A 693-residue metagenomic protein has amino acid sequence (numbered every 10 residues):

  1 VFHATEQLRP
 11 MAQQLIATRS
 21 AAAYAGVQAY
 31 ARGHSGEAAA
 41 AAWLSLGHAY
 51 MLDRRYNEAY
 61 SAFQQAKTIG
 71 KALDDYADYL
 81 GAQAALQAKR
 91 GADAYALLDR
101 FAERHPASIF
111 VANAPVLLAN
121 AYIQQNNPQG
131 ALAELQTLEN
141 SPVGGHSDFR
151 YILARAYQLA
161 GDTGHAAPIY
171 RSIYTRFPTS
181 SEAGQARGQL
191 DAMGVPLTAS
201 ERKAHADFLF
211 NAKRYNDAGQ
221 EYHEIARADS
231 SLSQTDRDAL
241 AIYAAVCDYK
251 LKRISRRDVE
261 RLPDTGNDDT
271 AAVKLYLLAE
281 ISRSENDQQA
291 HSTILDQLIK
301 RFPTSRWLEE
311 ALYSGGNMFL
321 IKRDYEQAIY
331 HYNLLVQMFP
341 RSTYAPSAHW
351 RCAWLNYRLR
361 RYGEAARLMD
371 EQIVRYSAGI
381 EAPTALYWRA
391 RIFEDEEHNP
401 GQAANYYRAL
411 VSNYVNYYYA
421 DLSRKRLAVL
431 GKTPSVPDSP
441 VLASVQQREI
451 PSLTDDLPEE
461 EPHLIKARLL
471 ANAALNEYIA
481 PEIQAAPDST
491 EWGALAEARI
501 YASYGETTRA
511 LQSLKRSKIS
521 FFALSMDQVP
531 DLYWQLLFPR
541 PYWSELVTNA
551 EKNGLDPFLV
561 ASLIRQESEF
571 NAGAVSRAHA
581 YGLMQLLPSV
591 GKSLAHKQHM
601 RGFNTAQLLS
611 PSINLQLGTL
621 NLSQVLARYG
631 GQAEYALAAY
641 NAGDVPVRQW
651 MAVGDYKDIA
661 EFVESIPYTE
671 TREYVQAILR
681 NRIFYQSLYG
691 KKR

Functional and structural regions predicted by a protein language model:
V1-A578, M584, P588-N604, S623 (+2 more regions): Acidic, polar-rich low-complexity tracts and alpha-helical solenoid repeat scaffolds
S20, T507, P611-S612, A633: Residues at or immediately preceding the N-termini of alpha-helices
G401-N405, A409, A498, L583 (+2 more regions): Catalytic and substrate-binding regions of cell-wall glycan-acting enzymes that process beta-1,4-linked
A510, L546, G618, Y640 (+1 more regions): Hydrophobic, well-ordered secondary-structure elements that form the walls of internal hydrophobic environments
A580, L608-L609, A636-L637: A glycine-rich, coil/turn loop motif that links secondary-structure elements
F603-I613: A short, structured beta-strand-centered segment in the mid-to-C-terminal lobe of catalytic cores from group-transfer
S612-Q616, R672: Non-membrane alpha-helical structural segments and their capping/turn regions in soluble enzymes
N614, N621-L622: Functionalized membrane-embedded alpha-helices
